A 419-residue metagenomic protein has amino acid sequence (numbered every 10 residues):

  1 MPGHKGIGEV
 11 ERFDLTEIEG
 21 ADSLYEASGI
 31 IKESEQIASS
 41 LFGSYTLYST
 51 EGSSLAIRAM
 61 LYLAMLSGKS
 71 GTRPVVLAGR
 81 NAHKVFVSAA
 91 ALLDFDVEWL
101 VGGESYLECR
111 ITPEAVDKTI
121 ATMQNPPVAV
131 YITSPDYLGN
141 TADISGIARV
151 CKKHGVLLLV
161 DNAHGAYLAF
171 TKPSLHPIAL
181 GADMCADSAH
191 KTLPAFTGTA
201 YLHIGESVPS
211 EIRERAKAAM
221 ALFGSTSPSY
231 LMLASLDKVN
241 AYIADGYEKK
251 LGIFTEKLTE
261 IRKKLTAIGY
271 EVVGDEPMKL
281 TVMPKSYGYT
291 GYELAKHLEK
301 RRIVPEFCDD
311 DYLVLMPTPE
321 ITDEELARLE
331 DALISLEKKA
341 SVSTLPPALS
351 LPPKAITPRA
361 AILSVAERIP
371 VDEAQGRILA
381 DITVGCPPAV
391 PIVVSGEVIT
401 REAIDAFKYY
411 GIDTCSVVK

Functional and structural regions predicted by a protein language model:
M1-G29, E33, V156: N-terminal "arm"/small-domain region of PLP-dependent enzymes with the aminotransferase-like
E11, S23, E33, T46 (+1 more regions): Conserved PLP-enzyme active-site core in the AAT-like
E33-S40: PLP-dependent amino-acid enzyme catalytic core
I253-T255, Y410-D413, V417: Short linear, low-complexity motifs centered on an aromatic residue
T266-I412: Conserved C-terminal alpha-helix-loop-beta "cap" of PLP-dependent enzymes that closes/shapes the active-site mouth
R377, S416-K419: Flexible, glycine-rich loop/tail regions that form catalytic "lids" or insertion modules at the edges of active sites
